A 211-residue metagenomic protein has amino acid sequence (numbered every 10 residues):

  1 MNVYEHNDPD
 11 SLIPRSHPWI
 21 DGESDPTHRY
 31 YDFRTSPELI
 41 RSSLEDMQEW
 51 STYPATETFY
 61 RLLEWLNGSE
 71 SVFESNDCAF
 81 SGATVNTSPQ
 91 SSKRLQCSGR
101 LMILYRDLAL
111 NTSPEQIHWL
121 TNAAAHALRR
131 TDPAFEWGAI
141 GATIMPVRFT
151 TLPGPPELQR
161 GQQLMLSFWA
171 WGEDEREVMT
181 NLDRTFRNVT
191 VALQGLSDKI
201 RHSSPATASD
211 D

Functional and structural regions predicted by a protein language model:
M1, S16, T27-Y30, E70 (+5 more regions): Generic intrinsically disordered, low-complexity segments enriched for polar/acidic and small residues
M1-C97, S209-D210: N-terminal low-complexity, intrinsically disordered segments
E5, D25, V85, M102 (+2 more regions): Polar low-complexity intrinsically disordered regions enriched in Ser/Thr and small residues
Y31-E38, S42, W50-E57, R61 (+4 more regions): Alpha-helix boundary/N-cap detector
S75, A79-P89, I103-H118, A125: Short helix/strand-capping turn motifs
V85-R100, F149-Q163: Extended charged low-complexity segments that act as oligomerization/scaffolding linkers
R100-A109, S167-E173: Secondary-structure transition/turn motif
E115-D211: Ampiphathic alpha-helical segments that act as solvent-exposed interaction surfaces
